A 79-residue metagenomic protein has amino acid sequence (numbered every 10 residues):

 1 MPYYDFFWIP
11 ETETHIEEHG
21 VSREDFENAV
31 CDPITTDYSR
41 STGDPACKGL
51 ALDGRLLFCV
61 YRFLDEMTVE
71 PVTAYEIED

Functional and structural regions predicted by a protein language model:
M1-D79: Ribonuclease/tRNase effector modules and their secretory precursors
